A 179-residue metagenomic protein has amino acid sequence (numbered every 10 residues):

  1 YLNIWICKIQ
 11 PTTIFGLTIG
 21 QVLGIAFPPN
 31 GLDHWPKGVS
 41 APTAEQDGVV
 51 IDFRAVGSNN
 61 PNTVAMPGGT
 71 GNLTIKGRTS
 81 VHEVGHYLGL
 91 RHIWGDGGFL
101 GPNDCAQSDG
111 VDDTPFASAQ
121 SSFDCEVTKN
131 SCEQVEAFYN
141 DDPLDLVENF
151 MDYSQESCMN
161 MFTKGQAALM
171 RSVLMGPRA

Functional and structural regions predicted by a protein language model:
Y1-D124: Metzincin-family zinc-dependent endopeptidase catalytic domain
F99-A179: Replace "(M1/M4/M9/M12/WLM)" with "(e.g., M1/M4/M8/M9/M12/M26/WLM)" and add "not limited to" to clarify scope
